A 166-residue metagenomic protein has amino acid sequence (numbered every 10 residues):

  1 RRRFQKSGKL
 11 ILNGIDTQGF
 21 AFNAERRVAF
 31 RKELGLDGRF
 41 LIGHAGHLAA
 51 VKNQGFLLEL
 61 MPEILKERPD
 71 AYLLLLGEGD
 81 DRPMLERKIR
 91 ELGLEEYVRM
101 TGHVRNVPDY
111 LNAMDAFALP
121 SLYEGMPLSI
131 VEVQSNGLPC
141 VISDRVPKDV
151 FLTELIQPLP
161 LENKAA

Functional and structural regions predicted by a protein language model:
R1-N23, L36, P158: Donor nucleotide-sugar binding/catalytic pocket of nucleotide-sugar-dependent glycosyltransferases
F40, H44-E63, D80-E86: A conserved mid-protein helix/loop that constitutes part of the nucleotide-sugar donor-binding site
E86-G102: Nucleotide-activated donor-binding/catalytic signature segment of Leloir-type glycosyltransferases, i.e., the conserved
H103, L122: Aromatic "clamp/platform" in nucleotide-sugar-dependent glycosyltransferases that forms part of the donor/acceptor
P108, P127, V131-S135, D149: Short alpha-helical segment that forms part of, or immediately flanks, the ligand-binding pocket in carbohydrate-active
P139-S143, K148: Short hydrophobic beta-strand element within catalytic cores of glycosyltransferases and related nucleotide-activated
D149-A166: Change "using UDP/GDP/dTDP sugars" to "using nucleotide sugars
